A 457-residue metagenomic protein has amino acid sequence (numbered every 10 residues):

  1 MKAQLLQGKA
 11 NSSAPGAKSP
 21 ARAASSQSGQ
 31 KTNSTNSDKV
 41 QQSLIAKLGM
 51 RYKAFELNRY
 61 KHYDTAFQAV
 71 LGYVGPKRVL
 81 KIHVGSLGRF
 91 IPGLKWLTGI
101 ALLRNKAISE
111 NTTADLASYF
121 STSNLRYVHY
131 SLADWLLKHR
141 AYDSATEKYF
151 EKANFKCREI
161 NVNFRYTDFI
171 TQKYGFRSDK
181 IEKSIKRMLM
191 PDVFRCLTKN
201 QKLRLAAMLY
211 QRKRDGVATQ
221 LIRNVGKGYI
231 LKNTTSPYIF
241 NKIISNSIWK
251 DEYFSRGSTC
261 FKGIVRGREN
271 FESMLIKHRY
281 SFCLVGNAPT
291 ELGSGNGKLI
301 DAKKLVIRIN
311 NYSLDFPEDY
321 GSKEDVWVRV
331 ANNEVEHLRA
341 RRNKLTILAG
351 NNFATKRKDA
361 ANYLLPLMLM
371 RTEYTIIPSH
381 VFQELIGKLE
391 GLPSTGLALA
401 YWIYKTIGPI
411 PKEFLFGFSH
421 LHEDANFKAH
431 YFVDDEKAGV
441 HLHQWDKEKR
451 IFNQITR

Functional and structural regions predicted by a protein language model:
M1-I248: Non-catalytic N-terminal targeting/anchoring module and adjacent flexible stem/linker that precedes the structured
N124-L125, D134-Y149, F155-F164, D168-R457: Metal-ion/cofactor- or nucleotide/acyl-coenzyme-handling active-site neighborhoods
